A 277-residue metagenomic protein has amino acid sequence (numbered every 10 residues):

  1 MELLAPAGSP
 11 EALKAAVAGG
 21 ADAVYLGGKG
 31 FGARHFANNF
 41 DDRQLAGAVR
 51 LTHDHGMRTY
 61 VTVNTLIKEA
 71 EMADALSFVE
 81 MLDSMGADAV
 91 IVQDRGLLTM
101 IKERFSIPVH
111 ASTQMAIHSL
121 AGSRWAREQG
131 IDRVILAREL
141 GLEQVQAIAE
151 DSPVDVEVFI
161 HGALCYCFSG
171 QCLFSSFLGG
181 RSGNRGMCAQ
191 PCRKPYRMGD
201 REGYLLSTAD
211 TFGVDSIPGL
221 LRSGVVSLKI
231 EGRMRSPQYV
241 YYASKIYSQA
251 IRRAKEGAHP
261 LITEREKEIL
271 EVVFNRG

Functional and structural regions predicted by a protein language model:
M1-A18, A23-L26, G30-A33, A48-V49 (+6 more regions): Surface-exposed amphipathic alpha-helical tracts and adjacent flexible/coil segments at the periphery of soluble enzymes
A37-A46: Aromatic- and glycine-enriched glycan-recognition loops and surfaces that form the carbohydrate-binding subsites
A73, S106-L120: Gly/Gly-Pro- and Ser/Thr-rich, intrinsically disordered tail segments characteristic of DNA damage-repair and tolerance
G96-L97: Alpha-helix capping/helix-boundary segments
M100: Phosphate-binding/switch loop-helix module in NTP-utilizing enzymes
